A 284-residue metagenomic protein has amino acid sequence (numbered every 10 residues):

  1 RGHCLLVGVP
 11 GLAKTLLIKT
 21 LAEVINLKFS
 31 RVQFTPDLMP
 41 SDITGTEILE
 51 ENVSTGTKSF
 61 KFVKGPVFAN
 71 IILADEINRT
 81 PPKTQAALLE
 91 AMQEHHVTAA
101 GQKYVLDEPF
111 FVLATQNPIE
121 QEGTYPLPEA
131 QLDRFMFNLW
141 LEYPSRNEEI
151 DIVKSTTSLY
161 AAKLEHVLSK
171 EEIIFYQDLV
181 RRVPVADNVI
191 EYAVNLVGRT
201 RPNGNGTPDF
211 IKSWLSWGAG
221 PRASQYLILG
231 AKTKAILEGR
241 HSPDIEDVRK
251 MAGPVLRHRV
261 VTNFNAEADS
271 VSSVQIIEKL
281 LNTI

Functional and structural regions predicted by a protein language model:
R1-P36: Walker A/P-loop
C4, I72, F110: Conserved beta-strand position immediately N-terminal to the Walker
G8, D75-E76, A87: Walker B catalytic acidic pair
V9, I43, T115: P-loop (Walker A) phosphate-binding loop of NTP-binding proteins
E50-L73: Conserved alpha-helical scaffold flanking the Walker A/P-loop in AAA+ ATPase domains
E50-T55, T80, T84, M92-R182 (+1 more regions): Canonical AAA+ ATPase core
K163-S224: Conserved AAA+ ATPase small/helical "lid" subdomain
P202-I284: C-terminal engagement/docking regions of AAA+ P-loop ATPases
